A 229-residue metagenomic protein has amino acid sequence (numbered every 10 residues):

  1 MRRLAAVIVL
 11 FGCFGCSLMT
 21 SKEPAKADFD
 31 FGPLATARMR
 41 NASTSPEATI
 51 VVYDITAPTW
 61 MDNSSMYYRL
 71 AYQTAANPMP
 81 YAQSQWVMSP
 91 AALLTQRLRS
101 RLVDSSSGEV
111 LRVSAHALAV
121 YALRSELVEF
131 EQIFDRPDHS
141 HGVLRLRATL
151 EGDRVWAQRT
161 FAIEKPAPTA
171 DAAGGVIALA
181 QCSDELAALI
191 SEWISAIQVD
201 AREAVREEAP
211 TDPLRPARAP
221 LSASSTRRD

Functional and structural regions predicted by a protein language model:
R2-V9: Sec-dependent signal peptide recognition, specifically the positively charged N-region followed immediately by
G12-G15: C-terminal motif of bacterial Sec signal peptides marking the signal peptidase cleavage site
S17-P90, I197-D229: A structural "domain/chain start" motif
L18-R38, D104-R154, A217-D229: Surface-exposed short loop/turn segments
I55, E126-E131, I163-E164: Generic short beta-strand segments
N77-Q85, R154-E192: Short secondary-structure boundary motifs at beta->alpha junctions and helix caps
R99-S107, S191-V199: Sec-exported extracytoplasmic/periplasmic mature domains
